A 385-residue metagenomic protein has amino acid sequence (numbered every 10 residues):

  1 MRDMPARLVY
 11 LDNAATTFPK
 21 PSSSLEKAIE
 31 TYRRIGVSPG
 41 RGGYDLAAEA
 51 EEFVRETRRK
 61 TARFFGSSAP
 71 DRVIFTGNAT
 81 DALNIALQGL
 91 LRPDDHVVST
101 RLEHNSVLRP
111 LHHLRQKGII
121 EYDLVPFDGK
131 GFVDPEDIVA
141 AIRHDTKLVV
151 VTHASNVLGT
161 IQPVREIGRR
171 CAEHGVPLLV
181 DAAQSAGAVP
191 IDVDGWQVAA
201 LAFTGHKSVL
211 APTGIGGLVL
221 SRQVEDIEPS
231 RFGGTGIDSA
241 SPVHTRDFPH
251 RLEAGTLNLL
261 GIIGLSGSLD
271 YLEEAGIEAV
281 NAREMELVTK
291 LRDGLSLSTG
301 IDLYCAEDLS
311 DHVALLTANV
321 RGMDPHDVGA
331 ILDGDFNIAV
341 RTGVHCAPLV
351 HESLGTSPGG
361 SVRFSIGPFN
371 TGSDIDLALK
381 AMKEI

Functional and structural regions predicted by a protein language model:
M1-I385: Pyridoxal 5′-phosphate
